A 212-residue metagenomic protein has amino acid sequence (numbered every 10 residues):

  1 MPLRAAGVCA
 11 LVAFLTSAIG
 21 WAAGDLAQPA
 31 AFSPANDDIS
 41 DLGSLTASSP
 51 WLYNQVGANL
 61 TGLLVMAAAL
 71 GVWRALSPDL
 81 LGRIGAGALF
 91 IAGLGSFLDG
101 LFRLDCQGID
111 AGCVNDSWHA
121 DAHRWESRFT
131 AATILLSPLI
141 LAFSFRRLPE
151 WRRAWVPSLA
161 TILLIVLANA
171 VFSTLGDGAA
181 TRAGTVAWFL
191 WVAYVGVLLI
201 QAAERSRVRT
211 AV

Functional and structural regions predicted by a protein language model:
M1-F32, D37-L42, T46-E204: Hydrophobic, aromatic-enriched alpha-helical segments typical of multi-pass transmembrane helices
E204-V212: Short, highly charged, low-complexity non-transmembrane loops/tails of multi-pass membrane proteins
